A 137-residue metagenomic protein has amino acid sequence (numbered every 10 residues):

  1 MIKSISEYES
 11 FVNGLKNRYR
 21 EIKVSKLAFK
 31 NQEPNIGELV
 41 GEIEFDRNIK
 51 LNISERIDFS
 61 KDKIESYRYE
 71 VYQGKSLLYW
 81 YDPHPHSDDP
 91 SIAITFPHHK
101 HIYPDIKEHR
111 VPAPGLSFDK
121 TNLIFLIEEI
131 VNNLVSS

Functional and structural regions predicted by a protein language model:
M1-K50, P104-S137: UBC/E2-like fold recognition across ubiquitin and ubiquitin-like conjugation systems, capturing catalytically active
I2, N13, K23, L39 (+4 more regions): Generic detection of intrinsically disordered/low-complexity segments and helix-coil linkers/edges
P34-L77: Amphipathic, interaction-prone secondary-structure segments
E65-S117: An exposed acidic His-Trp-rich patch
